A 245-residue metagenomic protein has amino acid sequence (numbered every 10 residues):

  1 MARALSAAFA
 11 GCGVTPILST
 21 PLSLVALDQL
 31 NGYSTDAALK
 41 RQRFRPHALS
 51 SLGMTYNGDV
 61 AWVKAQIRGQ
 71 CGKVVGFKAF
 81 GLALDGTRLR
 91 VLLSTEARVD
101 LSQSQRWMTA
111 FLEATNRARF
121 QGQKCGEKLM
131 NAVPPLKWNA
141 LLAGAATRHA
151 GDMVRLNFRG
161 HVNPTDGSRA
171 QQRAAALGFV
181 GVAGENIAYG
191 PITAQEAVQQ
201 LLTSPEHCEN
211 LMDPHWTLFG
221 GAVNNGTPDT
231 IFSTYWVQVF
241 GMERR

Functional and structural regions predicted by a protein language model:
M1-R245: Functional surface patches built around histidine and acidic residues
